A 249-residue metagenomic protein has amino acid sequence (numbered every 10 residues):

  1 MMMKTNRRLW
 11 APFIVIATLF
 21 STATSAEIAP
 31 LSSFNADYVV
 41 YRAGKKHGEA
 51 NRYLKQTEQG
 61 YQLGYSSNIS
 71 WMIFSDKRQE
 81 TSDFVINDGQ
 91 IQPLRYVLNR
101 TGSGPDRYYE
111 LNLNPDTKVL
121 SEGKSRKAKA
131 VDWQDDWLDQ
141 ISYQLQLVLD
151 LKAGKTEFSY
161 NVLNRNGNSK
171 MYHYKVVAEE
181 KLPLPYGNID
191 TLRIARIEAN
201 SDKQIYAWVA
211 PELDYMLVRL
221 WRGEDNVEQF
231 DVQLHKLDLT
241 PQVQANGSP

Functional and structural regions predicted by a protein language model:
M2-F13: Bacterial N-terminal signal peptides that target proteins for export
V15-A17: Residues marking helix boundaries in flexible regions
F20-A23: N-terminal signal peptide c-region/cleavage motif recognized by signal peptidases
E27-P115, L151-P249: Acidic, serine/threonine-rich low-complexity disordered tracts
G104-D150: Hydrophobic, well-structured mid-protein blocks that either form specific transmembrane helices
